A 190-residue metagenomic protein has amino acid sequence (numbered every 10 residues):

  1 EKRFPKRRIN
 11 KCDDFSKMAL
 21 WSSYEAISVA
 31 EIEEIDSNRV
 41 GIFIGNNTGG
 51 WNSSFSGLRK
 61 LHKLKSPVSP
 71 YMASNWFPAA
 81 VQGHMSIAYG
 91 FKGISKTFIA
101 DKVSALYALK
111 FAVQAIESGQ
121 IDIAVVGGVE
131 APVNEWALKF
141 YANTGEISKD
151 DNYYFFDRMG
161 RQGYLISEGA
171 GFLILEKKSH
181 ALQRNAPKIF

Functional and structural regions predicted by a protein language model:
E1-K96, V129-A137: Conserved beta-ketoacyl condensing-enzyme motif
K6-K11, S66-V68, K92-A108, F155-S167: Cysteine-centered functional microenvironments
E33-D36, P78, Y89-F91, I116-S118 (+3 more regions): Solvent-exposed alpha-helices and their adjacent loops that cap or buttress functional pockets in soluble metabolic
N47-G49, A100-A105, V113-Q114, V129-P132 (+1 more regions): Short acidic/polar capping segments at secondary-structure boundaries
Q114-A124, H180-A186: Secondary-structure boundary elements
D122-N143, K149-Y154, R161: Acyl-CoA/ACP chain-elongation machinery
D150-F190: Condensing-enzyme catalytic core mediating Claisen C-C bond formation in acyl metabolism
